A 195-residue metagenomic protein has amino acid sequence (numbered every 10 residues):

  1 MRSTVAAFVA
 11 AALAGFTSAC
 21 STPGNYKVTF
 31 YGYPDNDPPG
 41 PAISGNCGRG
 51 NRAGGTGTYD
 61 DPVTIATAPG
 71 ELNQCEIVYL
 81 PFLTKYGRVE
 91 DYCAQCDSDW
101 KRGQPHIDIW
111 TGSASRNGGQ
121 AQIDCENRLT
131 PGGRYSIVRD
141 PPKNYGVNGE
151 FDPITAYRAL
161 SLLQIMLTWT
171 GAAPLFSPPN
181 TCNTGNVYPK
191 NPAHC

Functional and structural regions predicted by a protein language model:
M1-A19: Fungal secretory targeting signals
G15-C195: Secreted/periplasmic proteins
